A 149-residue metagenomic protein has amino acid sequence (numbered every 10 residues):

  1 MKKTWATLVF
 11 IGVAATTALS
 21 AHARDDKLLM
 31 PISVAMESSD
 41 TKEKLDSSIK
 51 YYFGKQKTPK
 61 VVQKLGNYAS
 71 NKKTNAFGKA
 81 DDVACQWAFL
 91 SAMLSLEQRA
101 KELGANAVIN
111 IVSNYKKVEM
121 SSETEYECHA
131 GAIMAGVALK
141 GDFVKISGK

Functional and structural regions predicted by a protein language model:
M1-L8: Bacterial N-terminal signal peptides that target proteins for export
F10-I11, A21: Cleavable N-terminal signal peptides
R24-L29, K149: Glycan-processing catalytic domains of CAZymes
A35-A76: Compositionally biased P/S/T/G-rich terminal and signal peptide-adjacent segments that lie outside catalytic cores
Q56-K60, Q98-V108, I146-K149: A short, structured loop/turn motif at beta-sheet edges
G66-M120: Short, well-ordered alpha-helical segments
N110-K149: Surface-exposed short loop/turn segments
